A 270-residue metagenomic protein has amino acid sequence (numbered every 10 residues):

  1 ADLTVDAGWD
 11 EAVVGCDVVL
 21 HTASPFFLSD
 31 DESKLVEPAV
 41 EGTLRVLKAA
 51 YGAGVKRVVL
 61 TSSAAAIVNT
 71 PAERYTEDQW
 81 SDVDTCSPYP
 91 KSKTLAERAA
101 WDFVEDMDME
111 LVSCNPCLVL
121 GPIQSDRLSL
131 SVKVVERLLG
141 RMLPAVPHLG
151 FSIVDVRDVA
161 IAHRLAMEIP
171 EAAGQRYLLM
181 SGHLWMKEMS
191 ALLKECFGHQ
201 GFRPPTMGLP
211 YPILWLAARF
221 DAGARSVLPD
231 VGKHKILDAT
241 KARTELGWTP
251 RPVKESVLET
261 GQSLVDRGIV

Functional and structural regions predicted by a protein language model:
A1-E41: NAD(P)H-binding glycine-rich loop region in Rossmannoid oxidoreductase-like domains and their noncatalytic homologs
S63-C86, Q124, S131, L139-G140: Active-site "gating" loop of Rossmann-like NAD(P)-dependent oxidoreductase/epimerase domains
D84-T85, S125-D158: A conserved pocket-lining segment of Rossmann-fold NAD(P)-dependent short-chain dehydrogenase/reductase
T85-V112: Active-site Tyr-X1-5-Lys
D106-M109, G121-V134, L165-Y177: Glycine/proline-rich active-site loop of Rossmann-fold NAD(P)-dependent oxidoreductases
G121, V146-L149, Y177-L184, K194 (+1 more regions): Glycine-rich Rossmann NAD(P)(H)-binding loop
A162-S226, V253-V270: Mid/C-terminal beta-alpha module of Rossmann-like enzyme folds, strongest in SDR-family dehydrogenases/epimerases
A191, L216-T249: Conserved C-terminal active-site "lid" loop/helix of NAD(P)H-dependent oxidoreductases that clamps the redox cofactor
